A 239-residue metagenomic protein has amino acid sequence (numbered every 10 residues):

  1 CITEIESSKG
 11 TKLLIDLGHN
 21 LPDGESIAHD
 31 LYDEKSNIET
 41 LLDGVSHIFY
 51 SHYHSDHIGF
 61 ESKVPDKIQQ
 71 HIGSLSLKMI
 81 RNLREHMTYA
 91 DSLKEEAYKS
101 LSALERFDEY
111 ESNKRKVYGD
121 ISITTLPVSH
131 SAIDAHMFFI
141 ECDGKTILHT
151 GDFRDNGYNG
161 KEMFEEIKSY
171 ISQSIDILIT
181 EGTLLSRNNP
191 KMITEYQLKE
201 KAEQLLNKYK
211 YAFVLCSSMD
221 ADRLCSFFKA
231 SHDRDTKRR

Functional and structural regions predicted by a protein language model:
C1-H47, D56-D222, S226, H232-D233: His/Asp/Glu-rich metal-coordinating catalytic cores of metallo-dependent phosphodiesterases/hydrolases acting on
H52: Conserved G/P- and acidic residue-centered "switch" motifs that form tight phosphate/ATP-binding loops in soluble
T236: Short glycine/serine/threonine/alanine-rich loop segments
R239: A contiguous, basic/glycine-rich beta-loop/short-helix subdomain that forms a polymer-engagement track
